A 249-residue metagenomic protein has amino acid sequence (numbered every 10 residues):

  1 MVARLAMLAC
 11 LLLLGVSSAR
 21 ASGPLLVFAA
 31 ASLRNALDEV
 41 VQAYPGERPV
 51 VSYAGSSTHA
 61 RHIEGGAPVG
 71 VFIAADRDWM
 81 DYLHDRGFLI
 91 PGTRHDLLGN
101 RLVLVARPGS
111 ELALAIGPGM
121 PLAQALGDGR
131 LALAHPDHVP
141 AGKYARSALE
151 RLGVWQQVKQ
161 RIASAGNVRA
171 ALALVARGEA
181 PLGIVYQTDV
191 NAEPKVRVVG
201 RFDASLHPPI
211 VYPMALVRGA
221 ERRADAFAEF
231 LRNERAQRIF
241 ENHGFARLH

Functional and structural regions predicted by a protein language model:
R4-G15: Bacterial N-terminal signal peptides
S17-A21: Sec/Tat signal peptide C-region and signal peptidase I cleavage site
S22-A67, F72-R77, D81-H249: Exported/periplasmic ABC-transporter solute-binding proteins
